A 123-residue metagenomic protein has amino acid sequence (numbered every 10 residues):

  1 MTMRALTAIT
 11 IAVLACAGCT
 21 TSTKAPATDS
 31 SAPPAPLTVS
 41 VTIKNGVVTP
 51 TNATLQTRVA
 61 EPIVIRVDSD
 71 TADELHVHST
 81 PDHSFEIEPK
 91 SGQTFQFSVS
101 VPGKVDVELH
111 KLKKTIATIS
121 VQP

Functional and structural regions predicted by a protein language model:
M1-T7: Positively charged n-region of N-terminal signal peptides that target proteins for export
T7-P36: Short, low-complexity, disordered segments immediately C-terminal to signal peptides in bacterial exported proteins
T21-P26, A35-L37, P89-P123: Extracellular/periplasmic metallocenter environments
A32-A60: N-terminal edge beta-strand
T42-K44, R58, D68, H78 (+4 more regions): A structural detector for beta-sheet-dominated domains
A53-L55, D82-I87: Beta-strand-rich interaction surfaces with strong enrichment in secreted/lumenal proteins
A53-T71, Q93-V101, V105-E108: Beta-strand cores of secreted/periplasmic/IMS beta-sandwich domains, seen most often in copper-related folds
D73-P81: Change to "...patches in solvent-exposed regions of secreted, membrane-anchored, or virion-exposed structural
